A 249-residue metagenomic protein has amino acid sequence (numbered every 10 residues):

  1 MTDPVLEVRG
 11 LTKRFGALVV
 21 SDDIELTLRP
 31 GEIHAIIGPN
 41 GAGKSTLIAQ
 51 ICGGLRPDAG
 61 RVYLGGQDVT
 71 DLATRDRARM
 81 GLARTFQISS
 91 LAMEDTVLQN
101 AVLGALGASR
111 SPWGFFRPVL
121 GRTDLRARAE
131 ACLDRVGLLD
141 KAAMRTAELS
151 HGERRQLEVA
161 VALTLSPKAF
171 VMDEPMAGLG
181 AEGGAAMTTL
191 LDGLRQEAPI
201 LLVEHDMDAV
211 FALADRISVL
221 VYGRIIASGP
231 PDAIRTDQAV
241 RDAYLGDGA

Functional and structural regions predicted by a protein language model:
T2-A249: Glycine-rich phosphate-binding loops of nucleotide-dependent enzymes
